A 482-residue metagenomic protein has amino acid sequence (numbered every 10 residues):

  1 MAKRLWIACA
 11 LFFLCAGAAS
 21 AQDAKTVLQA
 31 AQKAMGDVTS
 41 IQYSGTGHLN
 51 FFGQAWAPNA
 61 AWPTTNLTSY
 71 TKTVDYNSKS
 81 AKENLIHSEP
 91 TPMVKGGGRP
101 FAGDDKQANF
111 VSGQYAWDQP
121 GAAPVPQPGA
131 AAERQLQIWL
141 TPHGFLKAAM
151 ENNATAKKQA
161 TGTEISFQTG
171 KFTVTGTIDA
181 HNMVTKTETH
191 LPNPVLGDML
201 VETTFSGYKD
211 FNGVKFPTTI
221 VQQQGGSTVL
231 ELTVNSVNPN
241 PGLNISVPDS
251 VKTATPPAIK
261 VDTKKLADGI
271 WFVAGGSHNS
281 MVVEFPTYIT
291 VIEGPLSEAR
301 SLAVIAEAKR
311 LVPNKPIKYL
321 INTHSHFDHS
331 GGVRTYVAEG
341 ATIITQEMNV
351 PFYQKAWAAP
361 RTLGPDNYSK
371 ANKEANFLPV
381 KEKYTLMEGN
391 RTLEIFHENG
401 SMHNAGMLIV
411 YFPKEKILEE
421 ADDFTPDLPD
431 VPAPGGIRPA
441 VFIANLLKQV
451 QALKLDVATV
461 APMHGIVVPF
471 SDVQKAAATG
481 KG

Functional and structural regions predicted by a protein language model:
G17-A21: Sec/Tat signal peptide C-region and signal peptidase I cleavage site
Q22-Q29, K33, R99-M183, T189-M199 (+4 more regions): Flexible, processing/modification-adjacent segments and terminal tails in exported/periplasmic/extracellular proteins
T26, K33-A123, E151-T155, E298: N-terminal mature ectodomain segment of secretory-pathway/periplasmic proteins
A160-D249, L408-P413, E420-A421, P426-D427 (+1 more regions): Gly/Pro-enriched, hydrophobic low-complexity segments that function as extracytoplasmic propeptides/linkers
E231-P286: Zn-dependent metallo-beta-lactamase
K264-A308, M407-P426: Conserved beta-strand hairpin/beta-sheet module of binuclear metal-dependent hydrolase folds, prominently
A299-I344, A452-V457: Active-site metal-binding motif and surrounding structural segment of the metallo-beta-lactamase
L447-G482: Divalent-metal (often Zn2+) His-rich catalytic cores of metallo-beta-lactamase-fold enzymes
